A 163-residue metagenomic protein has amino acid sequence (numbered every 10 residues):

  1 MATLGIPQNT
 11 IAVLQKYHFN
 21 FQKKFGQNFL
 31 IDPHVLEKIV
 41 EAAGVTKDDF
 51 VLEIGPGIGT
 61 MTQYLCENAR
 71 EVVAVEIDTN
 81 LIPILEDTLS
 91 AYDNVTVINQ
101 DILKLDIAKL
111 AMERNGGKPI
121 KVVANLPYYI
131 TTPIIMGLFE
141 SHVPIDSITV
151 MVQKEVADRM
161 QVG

Functional and structural regions predicted by a protein language model:
M1-G163: Catalytic cores of RNA-modifying enzymes
